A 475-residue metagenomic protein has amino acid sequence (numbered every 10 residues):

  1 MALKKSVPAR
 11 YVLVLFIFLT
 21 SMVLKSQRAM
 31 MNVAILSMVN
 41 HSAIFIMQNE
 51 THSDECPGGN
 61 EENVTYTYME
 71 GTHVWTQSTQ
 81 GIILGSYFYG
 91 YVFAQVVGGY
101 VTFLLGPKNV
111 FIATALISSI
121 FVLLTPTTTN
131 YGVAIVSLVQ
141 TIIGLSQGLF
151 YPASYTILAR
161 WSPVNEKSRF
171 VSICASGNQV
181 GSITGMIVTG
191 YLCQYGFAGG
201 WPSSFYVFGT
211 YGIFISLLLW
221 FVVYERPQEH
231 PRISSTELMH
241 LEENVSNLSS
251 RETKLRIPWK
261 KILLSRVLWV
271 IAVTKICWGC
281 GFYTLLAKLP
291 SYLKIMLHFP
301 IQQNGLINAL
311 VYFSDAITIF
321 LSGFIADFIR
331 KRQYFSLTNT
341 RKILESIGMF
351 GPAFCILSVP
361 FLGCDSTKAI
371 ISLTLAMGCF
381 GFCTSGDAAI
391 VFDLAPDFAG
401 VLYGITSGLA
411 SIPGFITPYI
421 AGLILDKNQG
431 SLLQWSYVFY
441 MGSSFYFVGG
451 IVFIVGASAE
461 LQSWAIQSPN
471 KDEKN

Functional and structural regions predicted by a protein language model:
M1-Q77: Cytosolic juxtamembrane N-terminal segment immediately preceding the first transmembrane helix of multi-pass
R10, T127-V139, F335-T338, S358-S372: Helix-loop junctions at membrane interfaces in 12-TM secondary transporters
M31-N32, K260-F320, F380-A388, F392 (+1 more regions): Extracytoplasmic gate region of multi-pass secondary transporters
F93-V133: Conserved MFS/SLC helix-loop-helix module at the cytosolic interface between two early adjacent transmembrane helices
L116-N130, S346-C364: C-terminal ends and interior cores of transmembrane alpha-helices in multi-pass membrane transporters/permeases
F121, V133-L149, I276, E345 (+2 more regions): Hydrophobic core of transmembrane alpha-helices in multi-pass small-molecule transporters, especially MFS/SLC-type
Q147, E166-F197, F208-I215, V311-I319 (+1 more regions): Glycine-rich segments within core transmembrane alpha-helices of 12-TM secondary carriers
N165, R169-F170, S176, C193-L264 (+1 more regions): Central mid-sequence intracellular linker of multi-pass
